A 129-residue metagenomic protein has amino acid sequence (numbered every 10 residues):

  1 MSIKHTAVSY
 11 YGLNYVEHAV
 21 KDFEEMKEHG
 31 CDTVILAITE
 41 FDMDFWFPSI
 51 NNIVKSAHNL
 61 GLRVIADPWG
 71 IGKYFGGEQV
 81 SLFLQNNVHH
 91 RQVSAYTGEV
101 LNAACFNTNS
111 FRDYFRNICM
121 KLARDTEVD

Functional and structural regions predicted by a protein language model:
M1-S2, H29-C31, S94-E99: Generic detector of short, locally flexible boundary/turn motifs and exposed helical patches
S2-S9, Y15-V20, G61: Substrate-binding groove of N-acetylhexosamine-processing glycoside hydrolases
K4-Y10, V34-L36, V64-P68, D129: Hydrophobic faces of well-ordered beta-strands that scaffold small-molecule active sites in alpha/beta enzyme cores
T6-N14, I35-D44, T97-N117: The substrate-binding groove and active-site-proximal loops of carbohydrate-active enzymes, especially glycoside
G12-M43, D125-D129: Catalytic domains of carbohydrate-active enzymes, especially glycoside hydrolases
V16-E28, F47, N51, K55 (+3 more regions): Amphipathic, non-transmembrane alpha-helical secondary structure
D22-M26, I35-V88: Aromatic-lined substrate-binding rim segments of carbohydrate-active enzymes
V54, A66-T126: Active-site-adjacent "subsite" loops/lids of carbohydrate-active enzymes
